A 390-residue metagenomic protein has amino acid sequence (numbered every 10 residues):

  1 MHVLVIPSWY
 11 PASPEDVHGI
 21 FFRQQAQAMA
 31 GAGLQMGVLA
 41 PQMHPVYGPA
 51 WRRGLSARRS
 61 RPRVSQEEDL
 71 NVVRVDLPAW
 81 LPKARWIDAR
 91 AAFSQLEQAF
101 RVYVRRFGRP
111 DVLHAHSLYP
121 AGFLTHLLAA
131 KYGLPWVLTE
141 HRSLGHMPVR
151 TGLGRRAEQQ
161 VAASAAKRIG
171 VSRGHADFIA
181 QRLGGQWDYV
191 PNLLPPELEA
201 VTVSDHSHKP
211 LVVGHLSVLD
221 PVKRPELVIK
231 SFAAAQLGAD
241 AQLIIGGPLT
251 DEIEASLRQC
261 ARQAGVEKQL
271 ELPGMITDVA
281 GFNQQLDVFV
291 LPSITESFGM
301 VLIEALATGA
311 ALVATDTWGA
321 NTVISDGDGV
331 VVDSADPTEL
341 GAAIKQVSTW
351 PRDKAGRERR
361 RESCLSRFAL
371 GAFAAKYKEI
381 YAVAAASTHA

Functional and structural regions predicted by a protein language model:
M1-R61, Q66-E68, H389: N-terminal subdomain of nucleotide-sugar transferases
L4, D205-K223, I229-F232, I244: Conserved donor-binding/catalytic core segment of Leloir-type glycosyltransferases
G174, L193: Carbohydrate-associated surface elements
L216, Q242-S256: Glycosyltransferase donor-sugar binding loop
M275, I294: Aromatic "clamp/platform" in nucleotide-sugar-dependent glycosyltransferases that forms part of the donor/acceptor
A311-A314: Short hydrophobic beta-strand element within catalytic cores of glycosyltransferases and related nucleotide-activated
D326, V330-P337, Q346-P351: Conserved acidic donor-binding segment of nucleotide-sugar-dependent glycosyltransferases
R352-A382: A charged, aromatic-enriched C-terminal amphipathic alpha-helix characteristic of glycosyltransferases across folds
